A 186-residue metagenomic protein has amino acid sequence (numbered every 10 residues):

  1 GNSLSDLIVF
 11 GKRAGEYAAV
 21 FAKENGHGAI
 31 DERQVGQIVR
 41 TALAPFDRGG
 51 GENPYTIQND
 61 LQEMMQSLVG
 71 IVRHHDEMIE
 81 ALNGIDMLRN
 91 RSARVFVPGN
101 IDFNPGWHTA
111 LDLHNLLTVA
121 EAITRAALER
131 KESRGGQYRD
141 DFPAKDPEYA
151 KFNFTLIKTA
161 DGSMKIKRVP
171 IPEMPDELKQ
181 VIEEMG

Functional and structural regions predicted by a protein language model:
G1-G186: Glycine- and aromatic-enriched mobile tails/lids
